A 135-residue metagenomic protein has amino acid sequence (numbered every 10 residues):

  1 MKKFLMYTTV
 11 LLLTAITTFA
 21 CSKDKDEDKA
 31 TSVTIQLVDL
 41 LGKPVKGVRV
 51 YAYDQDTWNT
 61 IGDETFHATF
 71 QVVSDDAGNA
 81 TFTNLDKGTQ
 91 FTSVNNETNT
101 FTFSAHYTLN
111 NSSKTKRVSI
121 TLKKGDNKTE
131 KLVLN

Functional and structural regions predicted by a protein language model:
M1-A20: Sec-dependent bacterial lipoprotein signal peptides
S22-K25: Bacterial signal peptide processing site
T31-D39: A short, amphipathic beta-strand motif
S32, G47-R49, T100-T102: Exposed beta-strand and adjacent loop surfaces of beta-rich binding modules that mediate intermolecular recognition
L41-T65: Short, ordered, surface-exposed loop/turn motifs in non-cytosolic proteins
T60-K87: Short, acidic Ser/Thr/Gly-rich low-complexity loop/linker segments typical of extracellular and cell-surface proteins
G88-N111: A short, solvent-exposed beta-strand micro-motif common in secreted/extracellular proteins
T115-N135: Extracellular beta-sheet/turn segments enriched in Thr/Pro/Gly and aliphatic residues
